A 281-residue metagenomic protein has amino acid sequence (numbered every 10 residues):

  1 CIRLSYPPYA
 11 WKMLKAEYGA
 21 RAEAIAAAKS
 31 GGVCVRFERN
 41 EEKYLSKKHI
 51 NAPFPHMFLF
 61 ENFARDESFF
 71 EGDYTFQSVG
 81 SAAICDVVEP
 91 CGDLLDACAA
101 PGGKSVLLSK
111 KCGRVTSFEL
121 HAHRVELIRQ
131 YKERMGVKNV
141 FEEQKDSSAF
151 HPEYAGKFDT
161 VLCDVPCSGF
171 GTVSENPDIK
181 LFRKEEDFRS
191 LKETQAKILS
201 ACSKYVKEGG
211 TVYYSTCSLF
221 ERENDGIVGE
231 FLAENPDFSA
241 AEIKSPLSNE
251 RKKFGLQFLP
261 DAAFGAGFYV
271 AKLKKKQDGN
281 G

Functional and structural regions predicted by a protein language model:
C1-G281: S-adenosylmethionine
